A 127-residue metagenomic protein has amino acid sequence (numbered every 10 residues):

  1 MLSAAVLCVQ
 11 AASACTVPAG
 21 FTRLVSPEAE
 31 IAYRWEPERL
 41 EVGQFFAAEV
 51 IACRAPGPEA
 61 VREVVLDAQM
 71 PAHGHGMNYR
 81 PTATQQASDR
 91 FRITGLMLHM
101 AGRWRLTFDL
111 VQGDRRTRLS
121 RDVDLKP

Functional and structural regions predicted by a protein language model:
M1-Q10: Bacterial N-terminal signal peptides
S13-R105, D109-P127: Contiguous segments within soluble domain cores/interaction surfaces
